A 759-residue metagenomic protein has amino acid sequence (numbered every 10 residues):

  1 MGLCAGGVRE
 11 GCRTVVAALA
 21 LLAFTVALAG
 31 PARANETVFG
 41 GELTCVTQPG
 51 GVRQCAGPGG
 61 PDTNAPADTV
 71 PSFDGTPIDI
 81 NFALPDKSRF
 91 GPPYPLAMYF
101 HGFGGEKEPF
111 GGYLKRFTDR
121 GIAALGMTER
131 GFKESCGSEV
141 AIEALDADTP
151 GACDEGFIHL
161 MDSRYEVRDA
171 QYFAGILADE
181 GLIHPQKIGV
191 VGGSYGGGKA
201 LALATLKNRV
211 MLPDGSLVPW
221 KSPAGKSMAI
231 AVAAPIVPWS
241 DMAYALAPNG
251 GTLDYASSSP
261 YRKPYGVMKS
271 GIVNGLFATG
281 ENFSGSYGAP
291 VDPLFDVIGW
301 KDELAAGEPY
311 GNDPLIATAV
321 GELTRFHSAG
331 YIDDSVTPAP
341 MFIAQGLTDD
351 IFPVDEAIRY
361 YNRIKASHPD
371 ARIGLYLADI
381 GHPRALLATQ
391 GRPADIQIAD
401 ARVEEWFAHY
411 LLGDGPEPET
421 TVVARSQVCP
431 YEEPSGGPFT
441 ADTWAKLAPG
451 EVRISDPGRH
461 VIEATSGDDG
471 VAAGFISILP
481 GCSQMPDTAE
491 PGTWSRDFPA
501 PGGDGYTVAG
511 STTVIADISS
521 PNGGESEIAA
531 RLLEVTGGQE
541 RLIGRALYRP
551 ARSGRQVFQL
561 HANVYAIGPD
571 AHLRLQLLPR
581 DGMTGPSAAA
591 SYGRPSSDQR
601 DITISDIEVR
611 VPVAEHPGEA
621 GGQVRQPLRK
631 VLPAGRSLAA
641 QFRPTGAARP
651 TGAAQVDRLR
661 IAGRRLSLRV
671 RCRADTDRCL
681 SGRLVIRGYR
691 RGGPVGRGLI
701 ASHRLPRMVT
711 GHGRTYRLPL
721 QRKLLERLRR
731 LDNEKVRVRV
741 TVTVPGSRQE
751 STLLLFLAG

Functional and structural regions predicted by a protein language model:
P31-A34, G505, T536-R555, G593-G759: Polybasic, low-complexity, intrinsically disordered segments
N35-Q54, N64-T69, D414-T651: Glycine/threonine-rich phosphate-binding loop and adjacent beta-strand/alpha-helix elements that clamp
T37-A56, D119, E134-A170, I176 (+5 more regions): Accessory cap/linker subdomain of secreted extracellular hydrolases
E42-P92: N-terminal cap/lid segment of alpha/beta-hydrolase-fold proteins
R89-A178, A388-T389, E525, G582: Cap/lid segment of the alpha/beta-hydrolase catalytic domain
L182-S194: Alpha/beta-hydrolase fold nucleophile elbow
I343-Q345, D349: Short beta-strand/loop motif that positions the catalytic acidic residue of the alpha/beta-hydrolase fold
P353-R363: Short alpha-helix in the alpha/beta-hydrolase fold that links the catalytic acid
